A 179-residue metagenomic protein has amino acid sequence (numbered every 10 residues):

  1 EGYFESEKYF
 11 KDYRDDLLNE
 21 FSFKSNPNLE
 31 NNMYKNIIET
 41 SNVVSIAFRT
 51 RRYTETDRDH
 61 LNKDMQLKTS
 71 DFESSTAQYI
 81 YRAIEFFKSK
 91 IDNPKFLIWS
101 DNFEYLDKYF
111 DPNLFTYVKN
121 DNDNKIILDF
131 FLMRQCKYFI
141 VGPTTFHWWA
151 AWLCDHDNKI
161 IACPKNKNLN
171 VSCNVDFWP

Functional and structural regions predicted by a protein language model:
E1-F86, K90-I91: Secretory-pathway luminal glycosyltransferase catalytic domains
D59-L61, D111, C154-D155, D176: Surface-exposed beta-strand edges and their flanking turn/coil or helix-capping segments
Y81, F86-V171: Donor-binding and catalytic core of enzymes assembling or modifying cell-surface/extracellular glycoconjugates
L169-P179: DNA/chromatin major-groove-contacting recognition/catalytic segments
